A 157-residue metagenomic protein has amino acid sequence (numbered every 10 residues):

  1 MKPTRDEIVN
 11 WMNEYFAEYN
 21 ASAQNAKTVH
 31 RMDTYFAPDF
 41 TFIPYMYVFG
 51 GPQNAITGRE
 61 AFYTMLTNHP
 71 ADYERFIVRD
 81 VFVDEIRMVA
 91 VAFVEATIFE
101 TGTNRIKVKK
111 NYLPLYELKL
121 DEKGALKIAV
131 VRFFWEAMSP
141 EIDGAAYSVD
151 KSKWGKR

Functional and structural regions predicted by a protein language model:
M1-T34, P38, R157: Short, low-complexity N-terminal intrinsically disordered segments enriched in polar/charged residues
K2, Y19, F49, N68 (+1 more regions): A general structural-boundary detector
R5, P52-A55, R105: Flexible, glycine- and charge-enriched loops at secondary-structure boundaries
V9, N13, E60-Y63, L113: Generic alpha-helical structural signal
Y15, Y35-F36, F40-F42, Y112 (+2 more regions): Aromatic side chains
Y19-R31, Y47-Q53, L120-L126: Short, charged helix-to-loop "capping" segments that act as catalytic/coupling loops
V29-V89: A solvent-exposed, acidic/Ser-Thr-rich amphipathic alpha-helical stretch
T67-R157: A beta-strand edge to alpha-helix "cap/lid" segment located at domain peripheries
